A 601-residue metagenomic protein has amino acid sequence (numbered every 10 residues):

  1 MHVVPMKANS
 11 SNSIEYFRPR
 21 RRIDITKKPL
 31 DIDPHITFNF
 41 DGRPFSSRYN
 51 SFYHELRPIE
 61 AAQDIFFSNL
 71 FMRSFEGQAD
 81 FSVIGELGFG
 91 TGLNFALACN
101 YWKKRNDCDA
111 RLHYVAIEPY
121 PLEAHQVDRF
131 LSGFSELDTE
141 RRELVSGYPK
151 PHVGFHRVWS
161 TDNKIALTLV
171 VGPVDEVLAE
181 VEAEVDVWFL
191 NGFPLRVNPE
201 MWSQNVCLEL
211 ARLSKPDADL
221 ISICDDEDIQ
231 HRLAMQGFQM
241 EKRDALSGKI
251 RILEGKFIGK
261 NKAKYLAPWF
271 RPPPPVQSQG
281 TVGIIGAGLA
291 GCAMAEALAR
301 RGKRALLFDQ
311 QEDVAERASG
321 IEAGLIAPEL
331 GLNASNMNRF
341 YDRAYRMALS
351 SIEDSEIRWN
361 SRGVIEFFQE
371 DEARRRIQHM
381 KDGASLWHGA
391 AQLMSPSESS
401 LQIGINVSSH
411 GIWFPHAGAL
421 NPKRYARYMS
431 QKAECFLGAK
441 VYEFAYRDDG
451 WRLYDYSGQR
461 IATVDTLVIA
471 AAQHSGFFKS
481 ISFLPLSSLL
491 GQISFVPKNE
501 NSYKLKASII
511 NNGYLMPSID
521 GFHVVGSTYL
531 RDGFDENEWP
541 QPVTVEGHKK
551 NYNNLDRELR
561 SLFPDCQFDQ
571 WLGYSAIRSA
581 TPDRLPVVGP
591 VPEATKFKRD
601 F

Functional and structural regions predicted by a protein language model:
D128-A179: S-adenosyl-L-methionine
D138, L332-N333, I357-E366, A390-Y428 (+1 more regions): Helix-loop-beta segment of a Rossmann-like dinucleotide-binding subdomain
G280-L306: N-terminal Rossmann-like FAD-binding beta1-loop-alpha1 element of flavoenzymes
R300-S319: Glycine-rich FAD pyrophosphate-binding loop
A323-Q402: Dinucleotide-binding Rossmann-like beta1-alpha1 core, especially the glycine-rich loop that anchors the ADP
L437-R452: A conserved short coil-to-beta-strand element within the FAD-binding core of flavoproteins
D455-Y456, R460-N553, R557-L572: Flavin-dependent oxidoreductases
D565-F601: C-terminal catalytic lobe of FAD-dependent flavoproteins
